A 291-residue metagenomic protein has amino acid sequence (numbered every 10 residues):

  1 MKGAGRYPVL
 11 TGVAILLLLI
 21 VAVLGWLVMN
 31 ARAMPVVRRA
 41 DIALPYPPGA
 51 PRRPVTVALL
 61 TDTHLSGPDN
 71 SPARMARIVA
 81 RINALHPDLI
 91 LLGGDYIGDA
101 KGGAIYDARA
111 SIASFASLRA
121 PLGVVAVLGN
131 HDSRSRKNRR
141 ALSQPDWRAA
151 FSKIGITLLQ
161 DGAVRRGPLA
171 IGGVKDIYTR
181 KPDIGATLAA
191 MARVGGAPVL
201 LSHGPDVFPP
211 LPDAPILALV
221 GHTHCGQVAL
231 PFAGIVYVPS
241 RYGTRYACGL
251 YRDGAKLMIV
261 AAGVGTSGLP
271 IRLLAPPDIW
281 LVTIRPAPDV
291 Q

Functional and structural regions predicted by a protein language model:
M1-A50: N-terminal membrane-anchoring alpha-helices
M34-N70, M191-G196: Mobile, glycine- and charge-enriched loop segments and immediately flanking short secondary-structure elements within
A43-A58, I156-T157, A163-G173, G195 (+2 more regions): Beta-strand-turn-beta hairpins that frame and shape the catalytic cleft of phosphate-ester-processing enzymes
P51-T157: Membrane-embedded segments
L60-L65, G94-Y96, N130-S133, G162-A163 (+4 more regions): Active-site metal-binding loops of divalent metal-dependent hydrolases
D88-L89, V125, I156-T157, L169 (+3 more regions): Short, Asp-centered acidic motifs that coordinate Mg2+ and/or phosphate in catalytic or ligand-binding sites
S135-I156, G162-A163, G167-S202, D206-P210 (+1 more regions): Binuclear metal-dependent hydrolase catalytic cores centered on His/Asp/Glu-rich metal-binding motifs
P205-T283, D289: Conserved beta-sheet core of the metallophosphoesterase superfamily
